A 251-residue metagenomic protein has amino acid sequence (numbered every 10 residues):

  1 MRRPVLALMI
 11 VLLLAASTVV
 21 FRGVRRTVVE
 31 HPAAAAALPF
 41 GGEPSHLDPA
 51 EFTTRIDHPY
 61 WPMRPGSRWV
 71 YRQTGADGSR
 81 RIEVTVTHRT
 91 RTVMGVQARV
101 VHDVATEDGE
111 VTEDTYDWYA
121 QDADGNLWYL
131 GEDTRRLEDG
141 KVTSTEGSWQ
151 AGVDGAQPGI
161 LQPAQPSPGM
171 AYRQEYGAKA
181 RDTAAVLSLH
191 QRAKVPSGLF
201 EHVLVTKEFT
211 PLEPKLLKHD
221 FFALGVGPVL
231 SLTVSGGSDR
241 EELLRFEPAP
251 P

Functional and structural regions predicted by a protein language model:
M1-I10: N-terminal Sec-pathway targeting helices
M1-R2, F21-R25, L244: Short, intrinsically disordered low-complexity segments
L6, L14-A15, P32-A36: Residue-level detector of intrinsically disordered, flexible termini and proteolytic processing junctions
I10, V24-T27, H31: Intrinsically disordered, low-complexity regulatory segments in tyrosine-phosphorylation signaling proteins
L12-R22: Hydrophobic alpha-helical membrane-insertion segments, chiefly the h-region of N-terminal signal peptides
V28-P251: Conserved functional acidic sites
